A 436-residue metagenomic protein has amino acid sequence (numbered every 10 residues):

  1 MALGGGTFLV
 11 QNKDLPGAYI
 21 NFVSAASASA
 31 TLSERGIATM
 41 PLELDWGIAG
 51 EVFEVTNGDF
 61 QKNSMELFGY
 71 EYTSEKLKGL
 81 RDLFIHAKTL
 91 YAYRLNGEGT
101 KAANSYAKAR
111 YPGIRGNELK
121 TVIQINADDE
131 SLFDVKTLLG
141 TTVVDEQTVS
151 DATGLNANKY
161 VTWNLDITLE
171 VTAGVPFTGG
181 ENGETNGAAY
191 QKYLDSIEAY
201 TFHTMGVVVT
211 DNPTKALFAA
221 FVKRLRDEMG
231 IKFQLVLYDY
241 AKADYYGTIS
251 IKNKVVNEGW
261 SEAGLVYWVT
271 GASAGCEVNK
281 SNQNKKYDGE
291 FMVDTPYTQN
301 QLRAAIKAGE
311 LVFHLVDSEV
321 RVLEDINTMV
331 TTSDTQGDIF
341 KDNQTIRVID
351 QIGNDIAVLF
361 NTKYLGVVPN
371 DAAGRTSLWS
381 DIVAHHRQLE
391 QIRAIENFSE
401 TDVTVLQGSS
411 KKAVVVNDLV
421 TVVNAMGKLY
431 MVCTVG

Functional and structural regions predicted by a protein language model:
A2-V23, A28-I48, V52-F60, E66-F68 (+6 more regions): A glycine- and small-residue-enriched flexible loop/hinge signal that marks low-structured segments
H385-I392, T421-A425: Hydrophobic alpha-helical segments
T404-G436: C-terminal edge-of-domain segments
